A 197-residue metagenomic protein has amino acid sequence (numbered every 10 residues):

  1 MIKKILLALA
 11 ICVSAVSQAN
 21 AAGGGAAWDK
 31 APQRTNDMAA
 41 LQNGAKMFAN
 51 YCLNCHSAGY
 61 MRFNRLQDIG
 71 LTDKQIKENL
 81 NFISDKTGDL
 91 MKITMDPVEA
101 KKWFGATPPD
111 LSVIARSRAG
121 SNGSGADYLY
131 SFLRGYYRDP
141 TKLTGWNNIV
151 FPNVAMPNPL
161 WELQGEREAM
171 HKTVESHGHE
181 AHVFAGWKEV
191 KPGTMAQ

Functional and structural regions predicted by a protein language model:
M1-T35: Post-cleavage N-terminal segment of exported redox proteins
A21-K46, S57-Q67: Electrostatic cytochrome c docking/interface patches
T35-Q42, K46, A119-D127, A196: Soluble non-cytosolic domains of exported or imported proteins
K46-A58, T107-R116, Y128-R134: C-type cytochrome heme c attachment motif
L66-S117: Structured domain cores in non-transmembrane regions
P108-D110, G120, V154, N158: Low-complexity, acidic interaction segments enriched in glycine
S117-A119, L163: Solvent-exposed loop/turn segments at secondary-structure junctions within structured extracellular/periplasmic domains
Y130-Q197: Extracytoplasmic/lumenal ectodomains and periplasmic regions of secretory and membrane proteins
